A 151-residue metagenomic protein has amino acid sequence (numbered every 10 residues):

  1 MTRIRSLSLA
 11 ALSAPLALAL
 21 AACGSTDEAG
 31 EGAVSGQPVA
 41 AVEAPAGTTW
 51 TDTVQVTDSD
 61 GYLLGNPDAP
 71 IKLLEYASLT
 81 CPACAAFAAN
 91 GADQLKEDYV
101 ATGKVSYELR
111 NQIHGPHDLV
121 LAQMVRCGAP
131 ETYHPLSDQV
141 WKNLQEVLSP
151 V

Functional and structural regions predicted by a protein language model:
T2-S6, P15-G115: Extracytoplasmic thiol/disulfide redox context detector
A11: Conserved phosphate-interacting/catalytic interface
I113-V151: Cysteine-centric redox/oxidoreductase cores and disulfide-bonded domains
